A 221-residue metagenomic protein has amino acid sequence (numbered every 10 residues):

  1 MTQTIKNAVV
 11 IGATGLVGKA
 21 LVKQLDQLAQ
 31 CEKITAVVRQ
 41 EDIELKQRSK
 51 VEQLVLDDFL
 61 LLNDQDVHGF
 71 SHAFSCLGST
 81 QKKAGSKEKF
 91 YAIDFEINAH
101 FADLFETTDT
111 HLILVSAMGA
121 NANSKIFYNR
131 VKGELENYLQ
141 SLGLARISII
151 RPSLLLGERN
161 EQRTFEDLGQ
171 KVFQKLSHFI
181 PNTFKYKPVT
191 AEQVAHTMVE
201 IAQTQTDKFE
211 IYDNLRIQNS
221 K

Functional and structural regions predicted by a protein language model:
T2-L28: N-terminal Rossmann NAD(P)H-binding glycine-rich loop of SDR-like oxidoreductase domains
A8, K50-H100, L104-T107: NAD(P)H-binding glycine-rich loop region in Rossmannoid oxidoreductase-like domains and their noncatalytic homologs
I11, V37, C76-L77, L112-M118 (+1 more regions): SDR active-site strand-loop-helix element
A36-I43: Short, polar loop motifs at secondary-structure junctions
Q40, A92-G133, S141, A145-S148: Conserved Rossmann-fold NAD(P)-dependent oxidoreductase catalytic core, especially the SDR/UDP-sugar
A122-K221: Oxidoreductase cofactor-interface core, primarily capturing Rossmann-like NAD(P)-dependent enzymes
